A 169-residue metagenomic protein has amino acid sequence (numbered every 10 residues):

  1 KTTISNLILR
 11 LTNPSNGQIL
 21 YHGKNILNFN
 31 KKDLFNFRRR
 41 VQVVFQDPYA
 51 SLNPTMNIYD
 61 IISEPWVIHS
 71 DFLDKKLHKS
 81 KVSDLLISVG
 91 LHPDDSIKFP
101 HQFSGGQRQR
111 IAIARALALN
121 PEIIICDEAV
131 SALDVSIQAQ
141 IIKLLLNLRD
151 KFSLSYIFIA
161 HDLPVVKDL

Functional and structural regions predicted by a protein language model:
L9: Helix-to-loop junction immediately C-terminal to a conserved catalytic motif
G17-N25, F37: Conserved ABC transporter NBD signature motif
N25, K76-D94: Conserved ABC ATPase "signature" region
M56-V67: Q-loop/switch helix immediately C-terminal to the Walker
F99-F103, Q107: Conserved ABC ATPase signature
I113, I125, I141: Hydrophobic anchor residue at the start of the ABC signature
A118-E122: A short, proline-enriched helix->beta-strand linker immediately N-terminal to the Walker B motif in ABC-type P-loop
